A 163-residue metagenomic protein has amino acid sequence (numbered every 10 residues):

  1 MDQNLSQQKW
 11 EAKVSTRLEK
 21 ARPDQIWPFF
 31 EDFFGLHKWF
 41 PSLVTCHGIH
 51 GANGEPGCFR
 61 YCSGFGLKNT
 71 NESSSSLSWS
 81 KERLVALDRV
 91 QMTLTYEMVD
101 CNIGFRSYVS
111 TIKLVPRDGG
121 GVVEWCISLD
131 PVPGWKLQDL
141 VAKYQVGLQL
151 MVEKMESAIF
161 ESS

Functional and structural regions predicted by a protein language model:
M1-E55: Hydrophobic ligand-binding cavity/cleft-lining segments
K9-S15, F59, W79, T93 (+2 more regions): Intrinsic-disorder/low-complexity, polar/charged segments enriched in Ser/Thr/Lys/Arg/Asp/Glu/Gln
V14-T16, G48, W79-A86, Y108-P116: Hydrophobic/aromatic beta-strand elements that line small-molecule binding cavities or substrate pockets in beta-rich
K20-D24, G51-G54, V85-M92, K113-V122: A short, structured loop/turn motif at beta-sheet edges
Q25-F29, L36, R60, L84 (+2 more regions): Hydrophobic pocket/interface hotspot
F59-E72, T95-C101: Short beta-strand segments that buttress and anchor functional surface loops
V85, T95-L150: Beta-strand/loop substructures that line and gate deep hydrophobic ligand-binding cavities in soluble
V152-S163: Short, highly charged C-terminal tails/helix-capping segments
